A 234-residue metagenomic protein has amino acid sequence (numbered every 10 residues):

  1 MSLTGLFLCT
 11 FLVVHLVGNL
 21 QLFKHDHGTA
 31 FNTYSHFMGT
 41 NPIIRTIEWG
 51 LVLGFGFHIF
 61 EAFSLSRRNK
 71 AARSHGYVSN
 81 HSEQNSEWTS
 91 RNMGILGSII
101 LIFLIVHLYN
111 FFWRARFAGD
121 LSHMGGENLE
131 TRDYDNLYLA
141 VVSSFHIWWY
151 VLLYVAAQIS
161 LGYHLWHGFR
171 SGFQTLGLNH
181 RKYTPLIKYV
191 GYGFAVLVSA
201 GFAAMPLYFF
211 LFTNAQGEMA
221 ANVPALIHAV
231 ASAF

Functional and structural regions predicted by a protein language model:
M1-F234: Membrane-embedded alpha-helical bundles that constitute the cytochrome b-like, heme-associated redox core of multi-pass
